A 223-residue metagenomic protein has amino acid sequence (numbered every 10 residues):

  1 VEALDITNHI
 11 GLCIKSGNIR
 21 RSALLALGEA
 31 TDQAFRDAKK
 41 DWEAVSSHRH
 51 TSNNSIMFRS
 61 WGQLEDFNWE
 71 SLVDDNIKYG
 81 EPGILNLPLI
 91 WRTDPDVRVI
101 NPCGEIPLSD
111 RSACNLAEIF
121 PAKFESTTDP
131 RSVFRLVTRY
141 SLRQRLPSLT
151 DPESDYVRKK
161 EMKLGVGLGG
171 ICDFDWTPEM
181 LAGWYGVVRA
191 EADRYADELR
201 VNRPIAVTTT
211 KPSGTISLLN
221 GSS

Functional and structural regions predicted by a protein language model:
V1-P121: Active-site cavity-forming subdomains of large catalytic enzyme subunits
E2-I10, N68-W69, S112, V133 (+3 more regions): General structural feature for long, well-ordered alpha-helical segments within catalytic domains of soluble enzymes
D5-L12, E118, M162-W176, P212-L219: Contiguous, well-ordered alpha-helical segments that form the cores/surfaces of helical PPI scaffolds
N18-G62, R145-D155, G170-P212: Internal maturation/activation junctions in enzymes
L24, E81-I84, A113, K163 (+2 more regions): Beta-sheet entry/capping signal
D75-D175: Function-dense linear segments that define catalytic or interfacial modules in macromolecule-processing proteins
N86, T93-P102, A192, R200-S223: Glycine-rich anion/phosphate-binding loop at the beta-strand->alpha-helix junction
